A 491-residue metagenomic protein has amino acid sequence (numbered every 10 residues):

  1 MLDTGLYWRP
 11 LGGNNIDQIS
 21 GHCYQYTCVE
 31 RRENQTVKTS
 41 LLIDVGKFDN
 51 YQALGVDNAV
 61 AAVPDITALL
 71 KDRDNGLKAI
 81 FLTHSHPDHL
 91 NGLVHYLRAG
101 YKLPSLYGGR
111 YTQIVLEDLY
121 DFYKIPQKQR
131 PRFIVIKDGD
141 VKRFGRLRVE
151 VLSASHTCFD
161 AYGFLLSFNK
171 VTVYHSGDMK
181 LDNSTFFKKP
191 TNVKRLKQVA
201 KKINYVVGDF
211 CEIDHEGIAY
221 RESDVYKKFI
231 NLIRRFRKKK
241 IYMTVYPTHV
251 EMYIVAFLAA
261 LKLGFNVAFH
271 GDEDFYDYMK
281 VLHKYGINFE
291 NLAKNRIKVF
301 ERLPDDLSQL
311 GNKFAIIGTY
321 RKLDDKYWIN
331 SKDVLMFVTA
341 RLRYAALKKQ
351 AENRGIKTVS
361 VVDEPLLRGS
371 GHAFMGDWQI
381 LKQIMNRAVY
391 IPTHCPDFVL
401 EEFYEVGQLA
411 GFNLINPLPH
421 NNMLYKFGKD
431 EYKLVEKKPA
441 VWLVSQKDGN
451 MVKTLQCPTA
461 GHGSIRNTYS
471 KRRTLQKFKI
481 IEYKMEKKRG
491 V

Functional and structural regions predicted by a protein language model:
L2-A79, D88-K262, N266-H270, Y276-N295: His/Asp/Glu-rich metal-coordinating catalytic cores of metallo-dependent phosphodiesterases/hydrolases acting on
Y24-Y26, F164-L166, L424-Y425, Y432-L434 (+1 more regions): Short beta-strand element of the conserved SAM-dependent methyltransferase core
R32-Q35, L323-Y327, E486: Short, surface-exposed beta-strand/loop "edge" segments at domain boundaries and coil↔beta transitions
L82: A short SAM/SAH-binding and catalytic strip from SAM-dependent methyltransferases
A99-R110, D118, Y123-D138, R143-E150 (+8 more regions): Non-globular, low-confidence helical/coil segments that flank catalytic cores
D214-M336, R343-V359, L367, F374-D377 (+5 more regions): Hard-cation-handling environments
M485-V491: Long, low-complexity, intrinsically disordered segments
